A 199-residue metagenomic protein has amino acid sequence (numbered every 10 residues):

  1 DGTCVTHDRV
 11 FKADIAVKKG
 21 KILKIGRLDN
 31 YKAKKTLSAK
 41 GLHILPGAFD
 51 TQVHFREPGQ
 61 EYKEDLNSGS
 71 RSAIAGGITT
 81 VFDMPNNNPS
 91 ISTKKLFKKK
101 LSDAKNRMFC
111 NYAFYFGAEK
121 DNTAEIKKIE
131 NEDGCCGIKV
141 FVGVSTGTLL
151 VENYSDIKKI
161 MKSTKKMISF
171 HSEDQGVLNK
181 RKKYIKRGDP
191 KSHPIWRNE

Functional and structural regions predicted by a protein language model:
G2, I15, G20, G41 (+6 more regions): Divalent metal-coordination and catalytic microenvironments
T3-P46: Histidine-rich, glycine-flanked metal-binding segment
K40-R107: Metal-associated gating/positioning segment near the N- to mid-region
T51-E64, N87, C110-N122, L149 (+1 more regions): Active-site mouth loops of central-metabolism enzymes
S68-I91, K105-E119, D133-T148, K165-S169 (+1 more regions): Divalent metal-dependent hydrolysis catalytic cores, especially in the metallo-beta-lactamase
G76-I78, S102-F109, Q175-E199: Active-site gating loops and adjacent loop-to-helix segments of metal-dependent hydrolytic enzymes
S90-K98, T146-I160: Active-site-adjacent beta->alpha loops and helix N-cap segments on the catalytic face of soluble alpha/beta enzymes
T93-F97, N122-N131, L178-Y184: Distinct, well-ordered alpha-helical segments
